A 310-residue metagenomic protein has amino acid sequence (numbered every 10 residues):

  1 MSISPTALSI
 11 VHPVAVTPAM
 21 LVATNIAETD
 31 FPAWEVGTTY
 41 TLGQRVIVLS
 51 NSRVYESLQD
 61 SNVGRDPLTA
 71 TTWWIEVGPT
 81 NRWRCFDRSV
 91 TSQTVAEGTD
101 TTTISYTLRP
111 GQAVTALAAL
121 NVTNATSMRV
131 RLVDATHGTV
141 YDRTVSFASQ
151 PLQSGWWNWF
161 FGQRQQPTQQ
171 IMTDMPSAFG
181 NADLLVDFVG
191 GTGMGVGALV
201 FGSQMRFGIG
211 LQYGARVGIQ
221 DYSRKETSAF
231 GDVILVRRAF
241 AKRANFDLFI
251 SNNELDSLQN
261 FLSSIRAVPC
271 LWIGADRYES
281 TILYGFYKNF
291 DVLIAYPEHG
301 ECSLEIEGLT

Functional and structural regions predicted by a protein language model:
M1-V95: Tryptophan-rich substrate-binding surfaces of secreted polymer-degrading and adhesive proteins
S2-P18, P79-T99, T107-T310: Extracellular/virion structural assembly segments
